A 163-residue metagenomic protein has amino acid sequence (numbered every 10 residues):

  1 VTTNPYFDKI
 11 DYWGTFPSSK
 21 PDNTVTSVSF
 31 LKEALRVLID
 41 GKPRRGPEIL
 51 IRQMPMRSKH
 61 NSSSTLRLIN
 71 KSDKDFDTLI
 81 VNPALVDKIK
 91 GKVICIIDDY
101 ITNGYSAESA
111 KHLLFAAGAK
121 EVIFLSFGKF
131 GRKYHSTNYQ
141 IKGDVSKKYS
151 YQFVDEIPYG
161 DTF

Functional and structural regions predicted by a protein language model:
V1-K9: Conserved phosphate-binding loops in N-terminal lobes of ATP-dependent enzymes of the actin/Hsp70/sugar-kinase
D8-S19: Short glycine-rich phosphate-binding loop at a beta-alpha junction
D11, K92-I94, K120: Conserved acidic residues
P21-T24, M54-K59, K133: Short catalytic/ligand-binding loop motif for oxyanion handling, primarily in non-cytosolic enzymes, centered on
L35-L38, L114: Hydrophobic alpha-helical packing residues
V37-V93: Short, glycine/charge-rich flexible loops or terminal/linker lids adjacent to PRPP-binding catalytic cores
T78-Y100, S109-A116, S146-Y149: Long C-terminal interaction/binding lobes of large macromolecular proteins
E108-F163: PRPP-dependent phosphoribosyltransferase catalytic core
